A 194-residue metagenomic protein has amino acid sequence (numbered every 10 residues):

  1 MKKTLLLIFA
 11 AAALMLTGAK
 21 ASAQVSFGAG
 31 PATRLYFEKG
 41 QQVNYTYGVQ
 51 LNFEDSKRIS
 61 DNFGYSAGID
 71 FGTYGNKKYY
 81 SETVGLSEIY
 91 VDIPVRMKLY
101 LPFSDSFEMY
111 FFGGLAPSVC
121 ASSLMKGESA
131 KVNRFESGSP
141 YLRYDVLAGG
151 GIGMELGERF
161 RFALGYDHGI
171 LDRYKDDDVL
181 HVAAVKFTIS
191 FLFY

Functional and structural regions predicted by a protein language model:
M1-S26, Y194: Cleavable N-terminal export/targeting peptides
V25-F27, D61-Y65, F107, E158-L164: Repeated loop/turn-to-beta-strand initiation elements of outer-membrane beta-barrel proteins
S26-I59, G64, G68, G72: Start-of-domain marker
A29-F37, F71-G75, I89, L99-L101 (+3 more regions): Transmembrane beta-strands of outer-membrane beta-barrel pores
Q41-Y47, E82-I89, G138-Y144, D177-V182: Replace "Gram-negative outer membrane beta-barrel proteins" with "bacterial and organellar outer membrane beta-barrel
Q50-E54, P94-K98, G151, T188-S190: Outer-membrane beta-barrel architecture
S56-S60, P102-S106, G157-R159, Y194: Outer-membrane beta-barrel channels and translocator barrels
H181-Y194: Outer-membrane beta-barrel "beta-signal"
